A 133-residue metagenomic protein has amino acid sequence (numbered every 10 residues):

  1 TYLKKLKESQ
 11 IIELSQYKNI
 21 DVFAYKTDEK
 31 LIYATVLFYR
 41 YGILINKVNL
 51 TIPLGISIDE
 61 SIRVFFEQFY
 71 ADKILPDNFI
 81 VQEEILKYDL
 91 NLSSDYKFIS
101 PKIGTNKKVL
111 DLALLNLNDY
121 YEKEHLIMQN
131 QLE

Functional and structural regions predicted by a protein language model:
Y2-E133: Conserved catalytic/ligand-binding micro-motifs in nucleotide and anionic cofactor chemistry
